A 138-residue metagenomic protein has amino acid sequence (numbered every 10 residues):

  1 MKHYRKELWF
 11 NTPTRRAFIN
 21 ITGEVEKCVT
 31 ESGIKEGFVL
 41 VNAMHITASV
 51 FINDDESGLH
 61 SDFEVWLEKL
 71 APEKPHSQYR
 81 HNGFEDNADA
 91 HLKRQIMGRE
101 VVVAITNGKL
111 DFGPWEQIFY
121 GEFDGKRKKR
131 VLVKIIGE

Functional and structural regions predicted by a protein language model:
M1-E138: Active-site histidine-anchored catalytic micro-motif
